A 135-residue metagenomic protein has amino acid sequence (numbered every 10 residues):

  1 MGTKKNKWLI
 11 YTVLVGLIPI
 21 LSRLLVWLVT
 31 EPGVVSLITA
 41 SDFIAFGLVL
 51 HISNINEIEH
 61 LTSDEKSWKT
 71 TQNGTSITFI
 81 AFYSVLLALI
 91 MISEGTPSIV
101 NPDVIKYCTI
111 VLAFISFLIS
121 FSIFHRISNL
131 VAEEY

Functional and structural regions predicted by a protein language model:
M1-P32: N-terminal signal-anchor transmembrane alpha-helix
W8-L9, V15-G16, S93-Y135: Alpha-helical membrane-associated segments of multi-pass integral membrane proteins
L24-P32, I58-T62, A88-S98: Juxtamembrane "helix-exit" motif on the non-cytosolic side of transmembrane helices
V29-I52, N56: Transmembrane alpha-helix entry/boundary detector in multi-pass membrane proteins
A40-F46, Q72-F79, D103-I115: Alpha-helical transmembrane segments of polytopic membrane proteins
H51-E59, F121-I127: Membrane-water interface of transmembrane alpha-helices
I55-N73: Membrane-helix interface/capping segments
G74-N101: C-terminal halves and exits of single transmembrane alpha-helices
